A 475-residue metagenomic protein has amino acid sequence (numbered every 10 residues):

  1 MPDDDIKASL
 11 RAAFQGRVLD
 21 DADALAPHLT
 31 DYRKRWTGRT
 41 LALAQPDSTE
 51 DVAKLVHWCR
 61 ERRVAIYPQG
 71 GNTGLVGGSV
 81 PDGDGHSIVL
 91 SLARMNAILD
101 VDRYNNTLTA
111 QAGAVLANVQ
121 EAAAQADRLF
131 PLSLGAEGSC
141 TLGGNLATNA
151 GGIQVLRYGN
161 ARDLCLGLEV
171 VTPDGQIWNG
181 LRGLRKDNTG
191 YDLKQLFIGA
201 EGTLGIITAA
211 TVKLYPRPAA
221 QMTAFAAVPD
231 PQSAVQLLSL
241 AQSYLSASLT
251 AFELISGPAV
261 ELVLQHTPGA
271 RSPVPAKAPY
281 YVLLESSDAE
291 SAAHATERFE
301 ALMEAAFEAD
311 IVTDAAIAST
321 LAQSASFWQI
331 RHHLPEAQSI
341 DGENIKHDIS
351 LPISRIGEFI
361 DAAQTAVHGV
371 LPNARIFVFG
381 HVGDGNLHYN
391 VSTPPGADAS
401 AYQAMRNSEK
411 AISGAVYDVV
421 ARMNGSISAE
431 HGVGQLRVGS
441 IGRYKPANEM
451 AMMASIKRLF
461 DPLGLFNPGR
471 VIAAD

Functional and structural regions predicted by a protein language model:
M1-D31, R62-V64, A305-A322, R422-I427 (+1 more regions): N-terminal accessory segments
M1-H57, G74-N106, A259-R271, L321-I345 (+2 more regions): N-terminal flexible segment immediately upstream of the FAD-binding catalytic core in FAD-dependent oxidoreductases
A22-H28, Y215-P216, F225-V228, V235-S408 (+3 more regions): C-terminal substrate-recognition/cap domain of FAD-linked oxidoreductases
D23, G70-N72, G135, G257 (+1 more regions): Short, ordered loop/turn segments at secondary-structure junctions
A97-E253, F466: FAD-binding subdomain of flavoenzyme oxidoreductases
Q176, R437-D475: Activity-critical C-terminal alpha-helical subdomain
S426-V433, P468-R470: Short acidic/histidine-rich active-site segments
